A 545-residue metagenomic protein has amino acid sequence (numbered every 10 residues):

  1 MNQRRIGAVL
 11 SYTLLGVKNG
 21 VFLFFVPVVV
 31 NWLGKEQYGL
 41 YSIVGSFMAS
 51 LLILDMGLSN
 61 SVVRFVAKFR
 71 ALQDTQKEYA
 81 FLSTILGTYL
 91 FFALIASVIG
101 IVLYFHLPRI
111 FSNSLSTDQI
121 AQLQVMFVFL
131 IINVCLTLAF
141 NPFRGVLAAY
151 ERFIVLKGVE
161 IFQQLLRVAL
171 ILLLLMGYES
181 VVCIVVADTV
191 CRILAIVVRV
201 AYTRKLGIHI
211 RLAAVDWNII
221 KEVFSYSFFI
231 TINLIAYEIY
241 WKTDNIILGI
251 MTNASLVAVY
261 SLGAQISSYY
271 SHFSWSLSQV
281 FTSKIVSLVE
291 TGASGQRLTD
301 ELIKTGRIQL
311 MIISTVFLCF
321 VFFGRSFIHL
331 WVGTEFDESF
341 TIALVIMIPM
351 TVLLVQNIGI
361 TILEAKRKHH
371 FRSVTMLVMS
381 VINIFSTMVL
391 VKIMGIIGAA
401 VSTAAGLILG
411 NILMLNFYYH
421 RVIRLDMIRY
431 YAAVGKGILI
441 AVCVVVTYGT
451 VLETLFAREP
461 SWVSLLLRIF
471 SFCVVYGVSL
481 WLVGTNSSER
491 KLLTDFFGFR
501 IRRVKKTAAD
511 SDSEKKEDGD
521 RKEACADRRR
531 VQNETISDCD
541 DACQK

Functional and structural regions predicted by a protein language model:
M1-R4, V182, V197-W241, K284-S287 (+4 more regions): Interhelical loop/hinge segments that connect adjacent transmembrane helices in multipass membrane
Q3-K68, A96-I101, N133, V168 (+3 more regions): Signature of the first transmembrane helix
I6-L23, A187-R199, T203, W217-S287 (+3 more regions): Transmembrane helical elements of multi-pass membrane transporters/channels
T13, G87-K242, G449-T450: Hydrophobic transmembrane helix module of multi-pass membrane transport proteins
V28-W32, E36-Q37, I154, L165-V197 (+5 more regions): Membrane-interface helix-loop junctions in multi-pass transport and translocation proteins
M56-L72, A149, G207-I208, G263 (+3 more regions): Helix-loop junctions and terminal segments of transmembrane helices in multi-pass membrane transport/translocation
Y104-F129, F320-T351, I423, E459: Interfacial segments at transmembrane-helix termini and the short loops linking adjacent helices
L425-Y430, G449-K545: Membrane-proximal transmembrane or re-entrant/amphipathic helices at the cytosolic face
